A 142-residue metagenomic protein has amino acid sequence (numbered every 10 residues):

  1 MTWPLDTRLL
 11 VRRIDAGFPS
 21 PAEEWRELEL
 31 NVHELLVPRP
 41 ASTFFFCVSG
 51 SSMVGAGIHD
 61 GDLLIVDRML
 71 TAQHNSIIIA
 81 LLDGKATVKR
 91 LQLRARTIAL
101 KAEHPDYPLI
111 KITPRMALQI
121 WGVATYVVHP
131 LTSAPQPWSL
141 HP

Functional and structural regions predicted by a protein language model:
M1-V54, K85-A86, L93, T97 (+4 more regions): Short, positionally conserved secondary-structure boundary motifs
A41-T43, Q73-I78, A99: Short, hydrophobic/aromatic-rich segments at coil-to-beta transitions
G61-D62, S76: Structural motif
I65-V66, I79: Hydrophobic beta-strand signal
S76-I78, V88-L93: Short beta-strand-centered aromatic/proline hotspots
A99-P105: Catalytic Cys-His active-site segments of thiol-dependent hydrolases/isopeptidases
